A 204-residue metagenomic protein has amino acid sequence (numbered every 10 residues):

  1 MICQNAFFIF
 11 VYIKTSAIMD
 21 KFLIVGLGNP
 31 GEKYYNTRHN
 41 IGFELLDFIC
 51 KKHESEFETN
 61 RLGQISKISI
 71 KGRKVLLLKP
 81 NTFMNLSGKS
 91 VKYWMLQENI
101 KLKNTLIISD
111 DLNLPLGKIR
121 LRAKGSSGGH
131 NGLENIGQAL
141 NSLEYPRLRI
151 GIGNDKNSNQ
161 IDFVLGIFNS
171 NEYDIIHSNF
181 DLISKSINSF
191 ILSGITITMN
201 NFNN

Functional and structural regions predicted by a protein language model:
F8, S16-A123, E134-L148, K156-N159 (+3 more regions): Nucleotide and nucleotide-moiety/phosphate-recognizing core
S126: Short glycine/threonine-rich catalytic loop with a Thr-x-Gly-x-Asp
G129-G132: Hydrophobic alpha-helical segments within soluble ligand-binding/sensing domains
I152: Gly/charged, well-structured mid-domain segments that form the phosphate/adenylate-handling core of ATP-dependent
F168-N171: A hydrophobic, small-residue-rich beta->alpha segment in the mid-to-C-terminal subdomain of diverse proteins
